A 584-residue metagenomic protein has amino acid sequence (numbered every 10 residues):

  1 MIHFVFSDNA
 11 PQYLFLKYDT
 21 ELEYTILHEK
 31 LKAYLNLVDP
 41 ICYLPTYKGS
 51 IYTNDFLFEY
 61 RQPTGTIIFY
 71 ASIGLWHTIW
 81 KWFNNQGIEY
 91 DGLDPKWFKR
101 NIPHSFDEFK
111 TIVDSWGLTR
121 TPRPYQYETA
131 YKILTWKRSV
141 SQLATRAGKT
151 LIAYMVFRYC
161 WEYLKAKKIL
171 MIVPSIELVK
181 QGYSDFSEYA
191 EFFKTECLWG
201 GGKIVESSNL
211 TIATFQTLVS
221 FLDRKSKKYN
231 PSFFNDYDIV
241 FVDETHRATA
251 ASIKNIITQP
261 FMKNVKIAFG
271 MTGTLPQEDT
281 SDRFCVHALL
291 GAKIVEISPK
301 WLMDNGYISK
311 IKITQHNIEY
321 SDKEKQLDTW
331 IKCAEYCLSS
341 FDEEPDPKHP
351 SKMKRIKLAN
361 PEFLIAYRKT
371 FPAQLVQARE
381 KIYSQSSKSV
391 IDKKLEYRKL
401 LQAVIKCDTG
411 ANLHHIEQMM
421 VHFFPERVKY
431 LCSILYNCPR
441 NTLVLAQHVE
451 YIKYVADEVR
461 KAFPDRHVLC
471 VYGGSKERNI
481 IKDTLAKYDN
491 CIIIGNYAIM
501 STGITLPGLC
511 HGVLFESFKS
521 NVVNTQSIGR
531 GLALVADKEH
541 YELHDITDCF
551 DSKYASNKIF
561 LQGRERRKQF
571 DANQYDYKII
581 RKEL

Functional and structural regions predicted by a protein language model:
W136-R158: Walker A/P-loop
I152, K165-F186, V449: Conserved Walker A/P-loop ATP-binding site and its immediately adjacent core in helicase/helicase-like ATPase domains
E177-G202: Conserved helix-turn-beta segment of the N-terminal RecA-like "Helicase ATP-binding" lobe in SF1/SF2 helicases
S207-L222, A486-T502: Conserved two-lobed SF2 helicase motor
H246-I311: Post-DEXD/H (motif II) to motif III coupling segment of the RecA-like Helicase ATP-binding lobe
T409-Q447, Y454: Conserved interdomain hinge at the start of the Helicase C-terminal
K453-Y454, R466-A498: Conserved helicase ATPase core of P-loop NTP-dependent helicases/translocases
S520-L543: Conserved SF2 helicase motif VI
